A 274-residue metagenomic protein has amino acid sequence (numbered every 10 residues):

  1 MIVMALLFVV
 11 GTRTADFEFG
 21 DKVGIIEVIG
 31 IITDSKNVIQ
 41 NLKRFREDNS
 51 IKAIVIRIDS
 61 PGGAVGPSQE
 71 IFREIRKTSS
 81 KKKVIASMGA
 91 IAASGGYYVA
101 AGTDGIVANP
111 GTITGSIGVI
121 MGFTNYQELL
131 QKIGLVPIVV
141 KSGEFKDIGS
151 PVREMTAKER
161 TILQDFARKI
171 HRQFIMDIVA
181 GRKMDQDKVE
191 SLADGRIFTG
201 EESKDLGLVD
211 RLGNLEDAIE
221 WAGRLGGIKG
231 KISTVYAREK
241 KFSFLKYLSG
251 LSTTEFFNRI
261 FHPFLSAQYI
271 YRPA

Functional and structural regions predicted by a protein language model:
M1-A86, I91-A92, T103-A108, G122-A274: N-terminal organellar transit peptides
I91-G95, I113-I117: Short gly/pro/ser/thr-enriched loop/turn and capping motifs at secondary-structure boundaries
